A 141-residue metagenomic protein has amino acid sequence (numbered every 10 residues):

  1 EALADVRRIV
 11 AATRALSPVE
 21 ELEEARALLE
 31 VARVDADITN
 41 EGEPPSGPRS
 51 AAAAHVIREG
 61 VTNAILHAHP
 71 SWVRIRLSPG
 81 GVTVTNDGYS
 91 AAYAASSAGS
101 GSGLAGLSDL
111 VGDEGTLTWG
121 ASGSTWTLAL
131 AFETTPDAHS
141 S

Functional and structural regions predicted by a protein language model:
E1-D37, S71-T83: DHp/HisKA dimerization-phosphotransfer hairpin of two-component histidine kinases
R14-A25, R49-A53, S100-G103: The cytosolic transmitter module of two-component sensor histidine kinases
L28, D87, L110: Mobile ATP-lid/nucleotide-binding loop of the nucleotide-binding subdomain
V34-R58, A95-A98: Conserved short strand/loop->alpha-helix "switch" segment adjacent to the catalytic nucleotide/phosphoryl-transfer site
S50-W72: Conserved ATP-binding N-box helix of the HATPase_c
V82-Y89, L130: Conserved DxG motif in ATP/Mg2+-binding regions
A95-A129: ATP phosphate-binding glycine-rich loop and adjacent ATP-lid/helix-beta elements within ATP-binding kinase/ATPase
T135-S141: C-terminal end segment of the histidine kinase catalytic
